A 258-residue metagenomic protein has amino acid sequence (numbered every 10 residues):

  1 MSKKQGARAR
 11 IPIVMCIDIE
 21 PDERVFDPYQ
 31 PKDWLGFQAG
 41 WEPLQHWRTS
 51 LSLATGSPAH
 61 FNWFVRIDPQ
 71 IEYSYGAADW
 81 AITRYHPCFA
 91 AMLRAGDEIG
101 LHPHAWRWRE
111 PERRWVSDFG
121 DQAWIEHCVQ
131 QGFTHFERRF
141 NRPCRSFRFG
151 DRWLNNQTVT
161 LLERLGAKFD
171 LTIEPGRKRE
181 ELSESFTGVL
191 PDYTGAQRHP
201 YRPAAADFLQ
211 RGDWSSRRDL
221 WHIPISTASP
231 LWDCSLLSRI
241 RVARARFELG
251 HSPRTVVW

Functional and structural regions predicted by a protein language model:
S2, F149-W258: Active-site-adjacent pocket scaffolds in enzyme catalytic domains
S2-A91, A95: Active-site beta->alpha N-cap acidic-glycine motif
R10-C16, H60, G96, C144 (+2 more regions): Extracellular structured ligand-interaction cores
V14-R24, W63-D68, L101-R109, I223-A228 (+1 more regions): Short loop/turn segments at strand-loop or loop-helix junctions that form parts of catalytic or ligand-binding pockets
E23-L35, S117, R241-V256: A solvent-exposed, charged loop/short amphipathic helix patch at secondary-structure junctions
V25-P28, E72-A77, E110-E112, N156-L161 (+2 more regions): A short acidic (Asp/Glu
Q38-T49, H86, A90, E126 (+5 more regions): Amphipathic, non-transmembrane alpha-helical secondary structure
A59-F61, V65-W153, R218: Metal-dependent polysaccharide deacetylase catalytic core of the NodB/CE4 family, i.e., the active-site-bearing domain
